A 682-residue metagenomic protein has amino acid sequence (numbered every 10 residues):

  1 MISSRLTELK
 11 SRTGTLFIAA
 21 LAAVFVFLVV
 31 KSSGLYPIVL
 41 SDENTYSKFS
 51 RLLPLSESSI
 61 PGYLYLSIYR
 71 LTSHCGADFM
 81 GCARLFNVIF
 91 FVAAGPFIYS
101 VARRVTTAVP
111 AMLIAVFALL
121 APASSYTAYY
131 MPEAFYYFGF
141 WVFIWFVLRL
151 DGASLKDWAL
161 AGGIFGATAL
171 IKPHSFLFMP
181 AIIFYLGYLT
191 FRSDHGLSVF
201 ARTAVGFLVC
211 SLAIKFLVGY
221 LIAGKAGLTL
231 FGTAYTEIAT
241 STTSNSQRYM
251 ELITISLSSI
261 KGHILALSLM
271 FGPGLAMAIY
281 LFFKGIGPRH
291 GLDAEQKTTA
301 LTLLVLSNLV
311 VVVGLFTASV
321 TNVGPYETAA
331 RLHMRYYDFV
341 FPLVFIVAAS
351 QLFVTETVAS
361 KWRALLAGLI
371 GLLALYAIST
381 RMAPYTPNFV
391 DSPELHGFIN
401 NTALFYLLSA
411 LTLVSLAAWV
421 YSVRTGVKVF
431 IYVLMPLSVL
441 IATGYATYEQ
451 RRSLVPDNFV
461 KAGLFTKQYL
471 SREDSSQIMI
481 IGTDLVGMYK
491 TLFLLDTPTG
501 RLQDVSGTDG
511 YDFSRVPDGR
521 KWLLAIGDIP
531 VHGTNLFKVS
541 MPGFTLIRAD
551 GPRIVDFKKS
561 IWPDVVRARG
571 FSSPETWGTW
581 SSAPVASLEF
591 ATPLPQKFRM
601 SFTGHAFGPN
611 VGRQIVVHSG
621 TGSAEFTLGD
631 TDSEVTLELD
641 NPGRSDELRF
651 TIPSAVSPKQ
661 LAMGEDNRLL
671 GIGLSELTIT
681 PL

Functional and structural regions predicted by a protein language model:
M1-S4, S154, F178-V209, G274-E295 (+1 more regions): Perimembrane helix-loop-helix junctions
F27, S198-G285, T302-S319, L373-T386: Membrane-lumen/periplasm interface segments of specific transmembrane helices in polyprenyl phosphate-linked
S33-S47, S56-L71, A77-G81, V455-F459: Extracytoplasmic catalytic/substrate-binding loops of multi-pass membrane glycan-assembly enzymes
Y63, S67, C75-P96, Y126: Loop-to-helix entry region of an early transmembrane alpha helix in multi-pass inner-membrane enzymes
L85-V105, F138, V142-F146: Transmembrane-helix motifs of polytopic, lipid-linked glycan transferases
R103, F143-W158, R192: Membrane-interface transmembrane helices that cradle and orient dolichyl/undecaprenyl
I114-A115, F146, D157-P173, I182-I183 (+1 more regions): Membrane-interface alpha helices of multi-pass inner-membrane proteins
A128-Y136, H174, L628-G629: Short acidic/glycine- and proline-prone juxtamembrane loop motifs at membrane-interface regions of multi-pass membrane
